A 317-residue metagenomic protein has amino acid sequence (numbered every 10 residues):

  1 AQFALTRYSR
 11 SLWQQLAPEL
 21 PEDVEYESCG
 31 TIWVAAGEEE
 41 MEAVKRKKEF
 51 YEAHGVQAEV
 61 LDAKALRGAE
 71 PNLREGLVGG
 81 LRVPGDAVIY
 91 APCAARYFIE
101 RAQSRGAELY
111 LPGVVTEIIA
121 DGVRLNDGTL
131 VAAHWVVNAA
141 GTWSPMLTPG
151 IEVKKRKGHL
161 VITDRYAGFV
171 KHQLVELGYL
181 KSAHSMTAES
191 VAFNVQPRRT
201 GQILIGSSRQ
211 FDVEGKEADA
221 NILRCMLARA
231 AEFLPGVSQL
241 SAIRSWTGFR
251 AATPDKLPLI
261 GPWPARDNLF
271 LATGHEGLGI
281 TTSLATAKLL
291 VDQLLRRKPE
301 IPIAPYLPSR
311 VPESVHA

Functional and structural regions predicted by a protein language model:
A1-A69, A192, R229-A231: Dinucleotide-binding Rossmann-like beta1-alpha1 core, especially the glycine-rich loop that anchors the ADP
A4, V34-A43, R82-E100, E217-I222 (+1 more regions): Short beta-strand to alpha-helix junction loop
D23-Y26, W135, T142-P264: Active-site substrate-recognition segment that forms the wall of the catalytic cavity or substrate channel
D62-A63, L111-G113, R244: Short loop/edge segments at beta-strand edges and connector loops that shape dinucleotide/nucleotide cofactor-binding
L81-G122, V131-W135: Helical element adjacent to the flavin cofactor pocket in flavoenzyme catalytic cores
N126-G128: Glycine-centered tight beta-turn/hairpin loop motif at sheet-sheet or coil-to-beta transitions
A140-G141, T273: Glycine-rich, N-terminal phosphate-binding loop of Rossmann-like dinucleotide-binding domains
C225, A231-A317: C-terminal catalytic lobe of FAD-dependent flavoproteins
